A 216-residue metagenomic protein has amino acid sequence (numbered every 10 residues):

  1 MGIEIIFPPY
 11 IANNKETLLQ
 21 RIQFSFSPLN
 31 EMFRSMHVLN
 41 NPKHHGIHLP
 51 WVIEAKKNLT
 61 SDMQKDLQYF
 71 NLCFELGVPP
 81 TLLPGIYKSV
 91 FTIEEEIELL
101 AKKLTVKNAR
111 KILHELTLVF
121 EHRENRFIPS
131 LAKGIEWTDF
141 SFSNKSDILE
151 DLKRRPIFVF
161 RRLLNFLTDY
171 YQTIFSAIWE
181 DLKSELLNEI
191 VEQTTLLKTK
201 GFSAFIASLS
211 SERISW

Functional and structural regions predicted by a protein language model:
M1-W216: N-terminal, charged low-complexity regulatory/assembly segments
